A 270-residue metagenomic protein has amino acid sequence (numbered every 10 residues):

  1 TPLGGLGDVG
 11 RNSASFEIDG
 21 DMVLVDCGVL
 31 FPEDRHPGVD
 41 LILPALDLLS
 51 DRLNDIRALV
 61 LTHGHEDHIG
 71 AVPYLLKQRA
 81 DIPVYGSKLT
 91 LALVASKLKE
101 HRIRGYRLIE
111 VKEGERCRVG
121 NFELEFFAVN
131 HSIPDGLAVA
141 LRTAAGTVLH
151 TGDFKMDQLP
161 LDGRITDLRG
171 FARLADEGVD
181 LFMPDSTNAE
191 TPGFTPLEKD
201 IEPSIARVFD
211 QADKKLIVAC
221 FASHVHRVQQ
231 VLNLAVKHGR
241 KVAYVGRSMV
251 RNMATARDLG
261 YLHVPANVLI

Functional and structural regions predicted by a protein language model:
T1-V60, H65-I270: His/Asp/Glu-rich metal-coordinating catalytic cores of metallo-dependent phosphodiesterases/hydrolases acting on
